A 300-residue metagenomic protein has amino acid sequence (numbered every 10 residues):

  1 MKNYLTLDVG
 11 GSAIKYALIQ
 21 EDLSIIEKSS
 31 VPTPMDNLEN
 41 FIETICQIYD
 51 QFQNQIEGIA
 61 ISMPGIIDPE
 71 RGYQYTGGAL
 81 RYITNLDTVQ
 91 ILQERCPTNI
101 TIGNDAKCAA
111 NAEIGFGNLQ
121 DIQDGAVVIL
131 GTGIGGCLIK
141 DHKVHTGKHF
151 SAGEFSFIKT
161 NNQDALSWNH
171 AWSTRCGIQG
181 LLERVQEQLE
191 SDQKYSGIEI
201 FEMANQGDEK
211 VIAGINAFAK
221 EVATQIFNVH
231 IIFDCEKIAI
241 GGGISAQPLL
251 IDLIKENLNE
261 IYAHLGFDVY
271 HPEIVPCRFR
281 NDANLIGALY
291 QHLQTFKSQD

Functional and structural regions predicted by a protein language model:
M1-G58, I67-R71, L92-T98, G115-I122 (+1 more regions): ATP-binding/phosphotransfer module of carbohydrate and carboxylate kinases, centering on a glycine-rich
Q20, M63, K140-D141: A cytosolic small-molecule/anion-sensing beta-strand core signal
S24-I25, Q74, V144-H145: Hydrophobic "anchor" residues
S29-V31, G78, K148: Short hydrophobic alpha-helix segments
P32-P34, Y82, S151-E154: A short acidic/small-residue loop/turn micro-motif
Y73-N85: A charged helix-plus-loop insertion that forms the helical arch/lid used to bind and gate nucleic-acid substrates
I100-A106: General beta-strand structural signal in soluble alpha/beta enzymes
Q120-S173: Glycine-rich phosphate-binding loop of actin/hexokinase-like ATP-binding domains
